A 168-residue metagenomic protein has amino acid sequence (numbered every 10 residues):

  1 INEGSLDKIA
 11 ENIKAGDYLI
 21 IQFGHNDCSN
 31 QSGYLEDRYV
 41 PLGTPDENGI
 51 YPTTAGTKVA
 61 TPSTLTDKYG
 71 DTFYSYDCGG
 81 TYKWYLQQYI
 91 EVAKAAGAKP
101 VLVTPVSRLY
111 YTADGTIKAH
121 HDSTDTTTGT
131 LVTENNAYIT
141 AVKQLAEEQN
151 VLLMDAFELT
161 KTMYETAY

Functional and structural regions predicted by a protein language model:
I1-K8: N-terminal post-signal-peptidase region of extra-cytosolic proteins
K8-Y168: Alpha-helical cap/lid subdomain in secreted, periplasmic, or secretory-pathway luminal O-acyl-processing enzymes
